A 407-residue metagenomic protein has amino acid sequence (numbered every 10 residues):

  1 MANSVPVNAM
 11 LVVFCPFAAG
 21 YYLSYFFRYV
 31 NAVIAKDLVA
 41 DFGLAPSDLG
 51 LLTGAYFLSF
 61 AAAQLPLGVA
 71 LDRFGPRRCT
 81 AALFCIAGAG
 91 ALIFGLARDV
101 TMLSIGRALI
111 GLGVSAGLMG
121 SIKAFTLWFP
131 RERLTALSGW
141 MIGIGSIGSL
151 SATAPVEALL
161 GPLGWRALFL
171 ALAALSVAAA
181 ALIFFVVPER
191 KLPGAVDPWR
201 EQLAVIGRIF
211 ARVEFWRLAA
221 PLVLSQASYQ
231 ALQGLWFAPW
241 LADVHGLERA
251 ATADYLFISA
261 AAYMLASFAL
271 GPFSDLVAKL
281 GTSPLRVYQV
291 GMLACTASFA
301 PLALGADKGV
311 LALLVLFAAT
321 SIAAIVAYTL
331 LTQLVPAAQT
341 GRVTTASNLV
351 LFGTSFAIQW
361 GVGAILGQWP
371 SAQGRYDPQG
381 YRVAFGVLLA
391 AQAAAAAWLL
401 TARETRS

Functional and structural regions predicted by a protein language model:
A2-P6, P188-A219, V244: Juxtamembrane intracellular "pre-TM" segments in multi-pass secondary transporters
V12-P46, A62, L232-A238, I358-V362: Extracytoplasmic
N31-V33, V213-G271, T332, S355-G363: Extracytoplasmic gate region of multi-pass secondary transporters
G43, G75, L96-M102, G113 (+3 more regions): Helix-breaking motifs and short loop linkers at transmembrane-helix boundaries and internal kinks in secondary membrane
A62-T101: Conserved MFS/SLC helix-loop-helix module at the cytosolic interface between two early adjacent transmembrane helices
I86, G90, T101-L109, K308-L316: Paired small-residue
G106-I144: Cytoplasmic helix-loop-helix junction between adjacent transmembrane helices in 12-TM secondary transporters
W140-P188: Helix-loop-helix hairpin linking two adjacent transmembrane segments in secondary transporters
